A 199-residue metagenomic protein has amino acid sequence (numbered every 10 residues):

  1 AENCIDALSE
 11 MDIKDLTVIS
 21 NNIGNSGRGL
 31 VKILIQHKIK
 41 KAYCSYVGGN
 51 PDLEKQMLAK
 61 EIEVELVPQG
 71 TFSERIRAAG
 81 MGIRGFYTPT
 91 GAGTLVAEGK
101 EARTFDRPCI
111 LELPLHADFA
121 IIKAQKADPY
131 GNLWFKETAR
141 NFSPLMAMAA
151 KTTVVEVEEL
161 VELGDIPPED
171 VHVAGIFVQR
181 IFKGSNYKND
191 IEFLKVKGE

Functional and structural regions predicted by a protein language model:
A1-E199: Conserved alpha/beta enzyme-core scaffold
